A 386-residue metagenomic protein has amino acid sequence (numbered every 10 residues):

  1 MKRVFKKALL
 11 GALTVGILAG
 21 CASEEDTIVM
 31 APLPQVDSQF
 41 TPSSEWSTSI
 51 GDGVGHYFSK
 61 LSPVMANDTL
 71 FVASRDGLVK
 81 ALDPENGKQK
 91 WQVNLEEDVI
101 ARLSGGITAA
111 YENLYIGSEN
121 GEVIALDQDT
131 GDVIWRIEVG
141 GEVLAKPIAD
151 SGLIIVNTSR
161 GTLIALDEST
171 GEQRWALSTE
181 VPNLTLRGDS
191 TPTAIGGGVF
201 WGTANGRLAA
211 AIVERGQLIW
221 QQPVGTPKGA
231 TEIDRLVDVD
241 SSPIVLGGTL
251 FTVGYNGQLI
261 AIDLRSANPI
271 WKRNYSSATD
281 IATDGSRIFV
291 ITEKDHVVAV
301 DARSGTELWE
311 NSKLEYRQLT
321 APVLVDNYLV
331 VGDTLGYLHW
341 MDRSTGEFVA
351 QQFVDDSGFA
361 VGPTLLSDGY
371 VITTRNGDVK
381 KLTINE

Functional and structural regions predicted by a protein language model:
M1-L9: Bacterial N-terminal signal peptides that target proteins for export
L18-G20: C-terminal motif of bacterial Sec signal peptides marking the signal peptidase cleavage site
E25-A31, V36-V64, Q92-T108, I134-D150 (+5 more regions): Extracytoplasmic beta-rich repeat domains
S74, S118, T158-S159, T203-A204 (+4 more regions): Structural signature of WD-repeat beta-propellers
D83-N86, D127-T130, D167-G171, V213-G216 (+4 more regions): Short loop/turn segments that connect beta-strands within beta-propeller blades
V354-E386: Blade-level signature of beta-propeller repeat domains, shared across WD40, Kelch, NHL, RCC1 and BNR/Asp-box propellers
